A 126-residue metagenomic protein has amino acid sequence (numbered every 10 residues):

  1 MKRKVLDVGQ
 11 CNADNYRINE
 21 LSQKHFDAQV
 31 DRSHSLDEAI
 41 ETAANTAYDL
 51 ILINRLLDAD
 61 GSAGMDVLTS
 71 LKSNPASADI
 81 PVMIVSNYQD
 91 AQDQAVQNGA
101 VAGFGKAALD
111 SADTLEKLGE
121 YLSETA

Functional and structural regions predicted by a protein language model:
K2-A13, I18-S22, I51: Conserved acidic segment of CheY-like receiver
D27-S35: Short hydrophobic/Thr-rich beta-strand motif most characteristic of the beta2 strand and flanking loop of CheY-like
H34-L50, N54-L56: Acidic, metal-coordinating helix/loop segments flanking the phosphotransfer/catalytic sites of two-component signaling
A44-T46, K72-A78, N98: Conserved phosphotransfer cores of two-component systems
L52-L71: Conserved phosphotransfer microenvironments
S62-A63, N87-F104: Alpha4 helix (beta4-alpha4-beta5 surface) of REC/receiver domains from two-component response regulators
A78-Q89: A short, hydrophobic beta-strand element within the central beta-sheet of small alpha/beta folds
A108-L118: C-terminal output helix
